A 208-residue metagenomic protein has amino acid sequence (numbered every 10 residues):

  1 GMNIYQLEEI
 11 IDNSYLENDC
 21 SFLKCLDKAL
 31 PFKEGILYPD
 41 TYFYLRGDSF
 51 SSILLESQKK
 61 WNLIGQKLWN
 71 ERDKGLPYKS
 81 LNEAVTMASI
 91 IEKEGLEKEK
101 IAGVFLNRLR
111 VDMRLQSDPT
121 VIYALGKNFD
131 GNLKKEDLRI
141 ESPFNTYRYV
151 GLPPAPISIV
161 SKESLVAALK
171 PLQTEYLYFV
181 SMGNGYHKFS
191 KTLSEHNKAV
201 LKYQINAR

Functional and structural regions predicted by a protein language model:
G1-S14: Membrane-embedded segments
N13-E17, D27-R208: Bacterial extracytoplasmic/cell-wall-associated proteins, especially those involved in peptidoglycan
F22-K24: Extended, compositionally biased repeat/scaffold regions that form elongated interaction surfaces
